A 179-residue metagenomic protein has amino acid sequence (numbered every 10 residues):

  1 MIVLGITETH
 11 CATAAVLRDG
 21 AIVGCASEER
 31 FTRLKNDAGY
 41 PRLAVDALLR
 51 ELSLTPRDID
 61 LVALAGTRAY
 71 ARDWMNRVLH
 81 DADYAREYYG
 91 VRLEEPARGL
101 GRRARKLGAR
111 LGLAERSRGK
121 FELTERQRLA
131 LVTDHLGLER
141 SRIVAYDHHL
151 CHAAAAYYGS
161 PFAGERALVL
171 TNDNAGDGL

Functional and structural regions predicted by a protein language model:
M1-L179: Short acidic/glycine-rich loops and adjacent helix/strand connectors that line catalytic pockets where negatively
